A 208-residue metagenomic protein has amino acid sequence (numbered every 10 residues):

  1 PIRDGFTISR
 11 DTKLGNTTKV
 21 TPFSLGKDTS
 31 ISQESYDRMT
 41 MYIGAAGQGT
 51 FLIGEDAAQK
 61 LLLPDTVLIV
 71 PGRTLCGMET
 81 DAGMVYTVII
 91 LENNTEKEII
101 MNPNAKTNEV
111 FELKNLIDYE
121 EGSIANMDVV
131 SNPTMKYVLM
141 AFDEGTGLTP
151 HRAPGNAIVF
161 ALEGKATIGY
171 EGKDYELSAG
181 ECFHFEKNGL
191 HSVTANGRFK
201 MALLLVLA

Functional and structural regions predicted by a protein language model:
P1-K19, L63-P64, L68, G83-V85 (+1 more regions): A short, N-terminal "cap"/entry segment at the start of jelly-roll beta-barrel domains of the cupin/DSBH fold
G5-I8, K19-Y36, G122-A125, K136-A153 (+1 more regions): Conserved short histidine dyad/triad with adjacent acidic residue
P22, S32, M41, A57-L61 (+3 more regions): Short, surface-exposed secondary-structure edge patches
S24-G26, S35-F51, M140-D143, R152-T167: Short, conserved beta-strand element in jelly-roll/cupin
A46, G83, T134, E163 (+1 more regions): ATP/adenylate-binding site constellation spanning eukaryotic-like Ser/Thr protein kinases, ABC-transporter
L52-D56, D81, G169-K173, N196: Short strand-coil-strand connectors
D56-R73, E171-N188: Short acidic-glycine-tyrosine-enriched beta hairpin
T66, G72-K97, K187-A208: Ligand-binding loop in jelly-roll beta-barrel domains
